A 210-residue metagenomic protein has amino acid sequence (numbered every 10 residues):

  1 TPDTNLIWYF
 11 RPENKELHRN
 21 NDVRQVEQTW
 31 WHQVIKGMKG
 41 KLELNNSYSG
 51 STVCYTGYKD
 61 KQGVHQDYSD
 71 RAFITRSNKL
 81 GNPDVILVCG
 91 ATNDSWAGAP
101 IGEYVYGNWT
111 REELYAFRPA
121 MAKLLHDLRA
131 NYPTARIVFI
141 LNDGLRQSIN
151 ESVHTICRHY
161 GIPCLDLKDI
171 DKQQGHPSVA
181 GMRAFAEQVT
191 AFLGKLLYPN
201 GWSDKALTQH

Functional and structural regions predicted by a protein language model:
T1: Acidic-leg catalytic submotif of subtilisin-like serine proteases
N5-G102, Y106: Conserved SGNH/GDSL esterase-like catalytic core that processes O-acyl groups on lipids and polysaccharides
V64-T208: Alpha-helical cap/lid subdomain in secreted, periplasmic, or secretory-pathway luminal O-acyl-processing enzymes
